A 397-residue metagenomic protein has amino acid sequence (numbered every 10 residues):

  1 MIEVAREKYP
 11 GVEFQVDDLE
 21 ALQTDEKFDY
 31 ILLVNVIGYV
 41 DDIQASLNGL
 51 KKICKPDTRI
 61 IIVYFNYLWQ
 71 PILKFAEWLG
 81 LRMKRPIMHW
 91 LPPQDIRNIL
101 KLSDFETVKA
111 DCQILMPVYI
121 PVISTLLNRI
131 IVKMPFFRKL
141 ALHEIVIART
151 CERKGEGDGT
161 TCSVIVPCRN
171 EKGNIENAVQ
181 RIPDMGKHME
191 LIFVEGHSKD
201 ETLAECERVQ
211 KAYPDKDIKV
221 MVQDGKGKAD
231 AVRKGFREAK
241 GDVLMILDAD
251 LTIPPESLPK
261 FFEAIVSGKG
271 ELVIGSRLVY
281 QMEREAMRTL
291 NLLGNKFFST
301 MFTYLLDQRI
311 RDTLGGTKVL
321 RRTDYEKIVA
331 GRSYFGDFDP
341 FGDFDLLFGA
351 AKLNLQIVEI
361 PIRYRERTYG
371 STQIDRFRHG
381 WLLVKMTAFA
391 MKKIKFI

Functional and structural regions predicted by a protein language model:
A5-R6, C206: Conserved SAM-binding loop
Y9-E20: Conserved SAM-binding strand-loop segment of SAM-dependent methyltransferases
E13-Q15, E190, L203-E238: Conserved donor nucleotide-binding strand/loop of the catalytic core
F14, N128-C162, V166, G173 (+3 more regions): Hydrophobic helical membrane-anchoring modules
Q44-R59: A short glycine-rich, Lys/Arg-flanked "PGG" loop and its adjoining helix->strand segment in the class I
W69-H89, Q223-E238, P255-G336, P340 (+2 more regions): Acceptor/aglycone-binding surface of glycosyltransferases and processive sugar-polymer synthases
E195-A204: A conserved acidic beta->alpha catalytic loop
L244: Short aromatic/hydrophobic "clamp" motif used to bind/position activated sugar donors
